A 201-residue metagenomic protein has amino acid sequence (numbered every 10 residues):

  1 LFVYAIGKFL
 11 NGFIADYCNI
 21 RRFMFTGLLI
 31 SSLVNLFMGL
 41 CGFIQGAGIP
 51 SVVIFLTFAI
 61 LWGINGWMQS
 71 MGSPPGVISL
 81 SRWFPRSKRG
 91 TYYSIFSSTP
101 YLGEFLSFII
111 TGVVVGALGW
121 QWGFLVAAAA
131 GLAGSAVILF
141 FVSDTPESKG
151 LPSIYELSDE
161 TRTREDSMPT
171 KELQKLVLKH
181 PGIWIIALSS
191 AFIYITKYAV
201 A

Functional and structural regions predicted by a protein language model:
L1-F13: Central cavity-lining transmembrane alpha-helices of secondary-active solute carriers, predominantly the Major
L29-S51: C-terminal ends and interior cores of transmembrane alpha-helices in multi-pass membrane transporters/permeases
V34, I49-M71: Hydrophobic core of transmembrane alpha-helices in multi-pass small-molecule transporters, especially MFS/SLC-type
L61-L102: Cytoplasmic helix-loop-helix junction between adjacent transmembrane helices in 12-TM secondary transporters
F96, P100-P146: Helix-loop-helix hairpin linking two adjacent transmembrane segments in secondary transporters
K149-I186: Juxtamembrane intracellular "pre-TM" segments in multi-pass secondary transporters
H180-A201: Extracytoplasmic gate region of multi-pass secondary transporters
